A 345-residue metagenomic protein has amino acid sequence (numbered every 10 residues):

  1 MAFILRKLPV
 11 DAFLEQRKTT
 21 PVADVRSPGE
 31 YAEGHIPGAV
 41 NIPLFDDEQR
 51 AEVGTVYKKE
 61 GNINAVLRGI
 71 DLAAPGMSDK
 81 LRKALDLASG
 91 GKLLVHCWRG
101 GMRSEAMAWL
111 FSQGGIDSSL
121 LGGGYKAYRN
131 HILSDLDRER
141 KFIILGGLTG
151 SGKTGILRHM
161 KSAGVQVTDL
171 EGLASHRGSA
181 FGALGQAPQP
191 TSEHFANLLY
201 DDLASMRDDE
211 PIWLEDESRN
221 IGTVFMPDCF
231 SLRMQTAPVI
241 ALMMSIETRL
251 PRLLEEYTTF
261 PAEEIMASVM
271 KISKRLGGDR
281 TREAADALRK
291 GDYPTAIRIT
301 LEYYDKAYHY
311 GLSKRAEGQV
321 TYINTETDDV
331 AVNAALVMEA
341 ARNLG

Functional and structural regions predicted by a protein language model:
M1-P37, A65, L133-D137, F142-L148: Flexible, polar/low-complexity N-terminal or interdomain linker segments that lie immediately upstream of folded
Q16-A88: Positively charged, proline/Ser/Thr-rich regional signature most characteristic of the Rhodanese/CDC25-like
A23, V40-I42, L94, S119 (+5 more regions): Hydrophobic/aromatic beta-strand patches that form the interior of the parallel beta-sheet core in alpha/beta enzyme
L67-G122: Catalytic cysteine-centered active loop of the rhodanese-like fold, especially the PTP/DSP P-loop
D117-L133, L254, I265-S268, I272: Long, charge-dense
I143-S162: Glycine-rich phosphate-binding P-loop
A163-L232: Conserved nucleotide-sensing/catalytic segment adjacent to the nucleotide-binding pocket in NTP-handling enzymes
M234-V239, M243-G345: Conserved NTP phosphate-binding and transfer environment spanning the P-loop NTPase/kinase superfamily
